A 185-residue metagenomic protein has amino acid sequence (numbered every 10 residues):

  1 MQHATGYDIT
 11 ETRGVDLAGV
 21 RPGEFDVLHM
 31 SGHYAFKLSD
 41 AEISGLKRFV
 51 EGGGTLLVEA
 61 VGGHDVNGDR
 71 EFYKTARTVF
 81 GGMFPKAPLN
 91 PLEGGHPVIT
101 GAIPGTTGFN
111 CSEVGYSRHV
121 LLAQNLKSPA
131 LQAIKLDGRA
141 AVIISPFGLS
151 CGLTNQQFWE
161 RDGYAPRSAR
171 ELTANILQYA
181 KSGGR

Functional and structural regions predicted by a protein language model:
M1-V27, S31-Y34, L149-S150, T154-R185: Aromatic-Pro/Gly-enriched surface loop or interdomain linker that acts as a lid/target-recognition segment
M1-Y73, S145: Helical hinge/lid and interdomain linker segments adjacent to catalytic or ligand-binding clefts that mediate domain
G14, D40, L126-P129, D162: Residue-level detector of functional hotspots within protein domains
G45, T106, F158-E160: General N-terminal targeting signals
G63-Q156, A165-A174: An acidic, glycine-rich "communication" segment
